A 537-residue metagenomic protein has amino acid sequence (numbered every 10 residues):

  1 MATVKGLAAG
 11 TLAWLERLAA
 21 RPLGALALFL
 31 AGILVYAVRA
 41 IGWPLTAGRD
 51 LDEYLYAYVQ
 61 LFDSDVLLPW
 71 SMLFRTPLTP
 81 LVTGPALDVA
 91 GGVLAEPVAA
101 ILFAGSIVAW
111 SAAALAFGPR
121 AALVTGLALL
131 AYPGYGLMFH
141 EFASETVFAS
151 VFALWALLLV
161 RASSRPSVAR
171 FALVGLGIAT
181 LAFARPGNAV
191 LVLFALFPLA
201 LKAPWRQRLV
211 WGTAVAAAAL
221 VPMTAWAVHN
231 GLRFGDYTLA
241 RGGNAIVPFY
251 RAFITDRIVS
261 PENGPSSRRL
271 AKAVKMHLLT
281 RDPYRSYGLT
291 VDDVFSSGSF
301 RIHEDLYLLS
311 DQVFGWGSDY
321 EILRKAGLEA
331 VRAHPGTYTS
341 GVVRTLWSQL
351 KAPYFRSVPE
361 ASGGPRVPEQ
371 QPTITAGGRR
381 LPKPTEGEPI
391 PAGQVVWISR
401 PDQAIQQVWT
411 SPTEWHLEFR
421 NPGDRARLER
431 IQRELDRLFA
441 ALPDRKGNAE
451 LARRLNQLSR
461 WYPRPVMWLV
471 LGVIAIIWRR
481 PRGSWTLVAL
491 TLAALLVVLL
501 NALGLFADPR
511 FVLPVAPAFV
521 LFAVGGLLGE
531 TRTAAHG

Functional and structural regions predicted by a protein language model:
M1-V38, W211, V215, G529-G537: Start-transfer (signal-anchor) and selected internal transmembrane alpha helices of multi-pass inner/ER membrane
L23-L26, W110-A131, A149-S150, A169 (+1 more regions): Transmembrane-helix signature of polytopic, membrane-embedded enzymes that assemble or transfer cell-envelope glycans
W43-Q60, G212-I322, T339, S348-P384: Juxtamembrane membrane-water interface segments immediately following transmembrane helices in multi-pass
R49, F74, A95-A104, L127-L159 (+3 more regions): Multi-pass, polyprenyl lipid-linked donor-dependent membrane glycosyltransferases
E53-Q60, L68-A90, A99-A100: Short hydrophobic/aromatic helix or loop-helix immediately within or flanking a transmembrane segment in polytopic
V66, W155-L173, L199, L527-H536: Membrane-interface transmembrane helices that cradle and orient dolichyl/undecaprenyl
A90-E96, Q312-V313, D319-R324, E329-A330 (+1 more regions): Membrane-interface anchor segments at the N-terminal boundary of transmembrane helices in multi-pass membrane enzymes
G126, R170-R185, A218-P222, W226: Membrane-interface alpha helices of multi-pass inner-membrane proteins
